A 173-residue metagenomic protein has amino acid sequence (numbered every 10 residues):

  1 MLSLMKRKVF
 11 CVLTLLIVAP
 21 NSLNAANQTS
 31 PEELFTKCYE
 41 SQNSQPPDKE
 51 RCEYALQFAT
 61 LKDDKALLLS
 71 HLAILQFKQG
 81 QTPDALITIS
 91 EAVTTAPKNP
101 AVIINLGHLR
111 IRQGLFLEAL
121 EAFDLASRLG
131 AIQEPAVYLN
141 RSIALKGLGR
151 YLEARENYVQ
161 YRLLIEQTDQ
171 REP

Functional and structural regions predicted by a protein language model:
L23-D63: N-terminal leader/linker segments that initiate helical-solenoid repeat arrays
E32, L67, A101, P135-A136 (+1 more regions): Start-of-helix register in tetratricopeptide repeats
D63, P97, A131-I132, E166: Short coil turns that delineate tetratricopeptide repeat
H71, N105, L139-N140: Canonical tetratricopeptide repeat
K78, R112-Q113, G147: Register position in tetratricopeptide repeats
